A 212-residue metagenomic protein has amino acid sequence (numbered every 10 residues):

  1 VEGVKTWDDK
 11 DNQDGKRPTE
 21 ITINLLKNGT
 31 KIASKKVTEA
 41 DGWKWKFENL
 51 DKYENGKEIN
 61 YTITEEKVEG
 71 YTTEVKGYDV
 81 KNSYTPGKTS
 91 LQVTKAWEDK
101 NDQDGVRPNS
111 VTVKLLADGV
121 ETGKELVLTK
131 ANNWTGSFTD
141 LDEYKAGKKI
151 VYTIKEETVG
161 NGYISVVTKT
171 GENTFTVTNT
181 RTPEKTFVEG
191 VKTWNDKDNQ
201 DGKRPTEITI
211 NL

Functional and structural regions predicted by a protein language model:
V1-L212: Solvent-exposed loop/turn and edge beta-strand elements of beta-rich ligand-binding domains
